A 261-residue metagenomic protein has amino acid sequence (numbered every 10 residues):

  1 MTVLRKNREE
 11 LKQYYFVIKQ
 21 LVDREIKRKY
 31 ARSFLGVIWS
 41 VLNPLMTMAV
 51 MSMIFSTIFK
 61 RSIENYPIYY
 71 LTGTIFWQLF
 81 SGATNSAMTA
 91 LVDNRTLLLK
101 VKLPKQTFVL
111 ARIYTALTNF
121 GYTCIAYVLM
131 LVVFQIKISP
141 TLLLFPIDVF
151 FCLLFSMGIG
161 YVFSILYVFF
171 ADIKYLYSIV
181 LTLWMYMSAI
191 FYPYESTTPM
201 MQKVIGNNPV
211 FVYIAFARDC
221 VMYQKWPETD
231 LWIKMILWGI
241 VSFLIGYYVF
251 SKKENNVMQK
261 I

Functional and structural regions predicted by a protein language model:
M1-I261: Hydrophobic transmembrane alpha-helices and immediately adjacent juxtamembrane helices of multi-pass inner-membrane
